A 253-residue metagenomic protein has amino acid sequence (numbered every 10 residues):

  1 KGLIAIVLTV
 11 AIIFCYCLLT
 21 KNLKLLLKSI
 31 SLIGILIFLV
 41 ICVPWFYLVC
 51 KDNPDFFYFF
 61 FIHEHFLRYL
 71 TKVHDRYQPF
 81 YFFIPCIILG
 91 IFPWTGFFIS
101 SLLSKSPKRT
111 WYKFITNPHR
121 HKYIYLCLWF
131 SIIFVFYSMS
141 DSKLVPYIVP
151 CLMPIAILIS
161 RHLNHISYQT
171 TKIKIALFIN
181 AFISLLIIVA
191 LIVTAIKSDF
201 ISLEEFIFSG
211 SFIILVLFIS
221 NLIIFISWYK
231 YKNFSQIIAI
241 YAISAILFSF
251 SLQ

Functional and structural regions predicted by a protein language model:
A5-L39, L102-F114, I157, L163-H165: Perimembrane helix-loop-helix junctions
F14, L18, V43-Y47, F134-S138 (+1 more regions): Alpha-helical transmembrane segments of multipass membrane proteins
K24-L27, T71-R76, P118-R120: Helix-boundary and loop/linker segments of multi-pass membrane transporters
I33-F59, M139: Membrane-lumen/periplasm interface segments of specific transmembrane helices in polyprenyl phosphate-linked
F61-I84, T194-F200: Juxtamembrane membrane-water interface segments that cap and precede transmembrane helices
L67-Q78, F98-K105, S142: Membrane-interface amphipathic/re-entrant loop segments adjacent to transmembrane helices in multi-pass membrane
R76-F97, R120, V145, L203-S211: Membrane-interface anchor segments at the N-terminal boundary of transmembrane helices in multi-pass membrane enzymes
S104-Q253: Membrane-embedded architecture of ER/inner-membrane glycosylation machinery
